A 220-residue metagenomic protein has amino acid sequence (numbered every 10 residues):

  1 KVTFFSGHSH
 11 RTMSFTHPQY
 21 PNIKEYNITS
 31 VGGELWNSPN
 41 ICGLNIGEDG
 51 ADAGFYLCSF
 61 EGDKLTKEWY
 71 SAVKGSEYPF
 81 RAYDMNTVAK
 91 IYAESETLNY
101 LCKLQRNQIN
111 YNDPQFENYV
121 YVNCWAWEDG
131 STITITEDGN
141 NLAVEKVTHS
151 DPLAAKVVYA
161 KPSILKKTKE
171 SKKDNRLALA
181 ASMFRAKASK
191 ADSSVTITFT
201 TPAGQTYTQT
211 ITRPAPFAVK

Functional and structural regions predicted by a protein language model:
K1-L98: Conserved beta-sheet core of the metallophosphoesterase superfamily
A93-K220: Long, low-complexity serine/threonine/glycine- and acidic-rich segments characteristic of extracellular
